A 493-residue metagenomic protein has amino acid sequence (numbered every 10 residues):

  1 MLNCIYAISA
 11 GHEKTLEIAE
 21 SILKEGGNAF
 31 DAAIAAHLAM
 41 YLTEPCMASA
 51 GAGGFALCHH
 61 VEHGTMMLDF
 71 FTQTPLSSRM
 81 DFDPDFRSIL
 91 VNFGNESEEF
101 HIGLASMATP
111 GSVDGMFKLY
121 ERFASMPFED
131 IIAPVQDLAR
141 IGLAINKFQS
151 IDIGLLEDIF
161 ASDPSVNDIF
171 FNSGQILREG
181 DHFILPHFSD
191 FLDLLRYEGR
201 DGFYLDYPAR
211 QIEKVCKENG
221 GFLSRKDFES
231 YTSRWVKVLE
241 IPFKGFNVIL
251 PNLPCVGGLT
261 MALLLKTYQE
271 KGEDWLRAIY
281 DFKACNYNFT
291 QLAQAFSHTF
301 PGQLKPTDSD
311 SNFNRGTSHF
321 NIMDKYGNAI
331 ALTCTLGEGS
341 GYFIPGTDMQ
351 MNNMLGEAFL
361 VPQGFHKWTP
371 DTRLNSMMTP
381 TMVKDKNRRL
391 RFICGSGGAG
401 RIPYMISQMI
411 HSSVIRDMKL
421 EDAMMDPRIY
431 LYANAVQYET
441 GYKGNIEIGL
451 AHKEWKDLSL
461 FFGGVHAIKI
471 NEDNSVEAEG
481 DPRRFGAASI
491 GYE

Functional and structural regions predicted by a protein language model:
M1-K24, A29-G199, F203-L205, A209-K244 (+1 more regions): Noncatalytic scaffold domains of N-terminal-nucleophile
L42-S49, G53-L68, F222-S224, N328-F392 (+1 more regions): Active-site rim segments in enzyme catalytic domains, especially the processed small/beta chain of N-terminal
A48-S49, G53-H60, S318-M323, A331 (+3 more regions): Short beta-strand scaffold segments in enzyme catalytic cores
Y204-S230, N288-S309, Y326, G339-F343: Amphipathic alpha-helical
W235, N314-T317, S376-M378: Short, small/polar residue-rich loop motifs at catalytic or cofactor-binding pockets
L250-P254, L259, V383-R401, S413: Extended C-terminal regions of large enzymes
L263-T335, G346-T347, H452, L458: Internal maturation/activation junctions in enzymes
Q291, A295-H298, Y326, T372 (+2 more regions): Extended C-terminal subregions enriched in glycine
